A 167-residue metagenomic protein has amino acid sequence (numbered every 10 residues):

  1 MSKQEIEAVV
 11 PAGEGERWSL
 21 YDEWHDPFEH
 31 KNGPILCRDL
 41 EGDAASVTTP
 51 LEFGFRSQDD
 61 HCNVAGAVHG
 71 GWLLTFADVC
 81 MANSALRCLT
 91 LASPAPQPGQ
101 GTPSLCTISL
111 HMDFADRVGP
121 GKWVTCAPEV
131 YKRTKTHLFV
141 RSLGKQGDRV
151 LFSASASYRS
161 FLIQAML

Functional and structural regions predicted by a protein language model:
M1-L167: Terminal targeting signals and extreme-terminal segments of soluble enzymes
